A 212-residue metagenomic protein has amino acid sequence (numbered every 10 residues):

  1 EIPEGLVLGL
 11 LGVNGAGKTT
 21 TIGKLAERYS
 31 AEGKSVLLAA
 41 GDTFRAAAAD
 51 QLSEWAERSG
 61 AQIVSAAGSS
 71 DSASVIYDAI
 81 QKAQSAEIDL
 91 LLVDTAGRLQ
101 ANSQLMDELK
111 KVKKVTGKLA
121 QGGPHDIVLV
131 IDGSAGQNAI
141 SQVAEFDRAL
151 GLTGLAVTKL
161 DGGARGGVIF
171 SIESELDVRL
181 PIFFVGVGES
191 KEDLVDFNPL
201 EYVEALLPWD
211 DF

Functional and structural regions predicted by a protein language model:
G5: Short coil/loop residues immediately preceding or within conserved phosphate-binding loops of NTP-utilizing enzyme
L8-G9: Short beta-strand immediately N-terminal to the Walker A/P-loop
V13-F212: P-loop/Walker A NTP-binding module and the surrounding RecA-like catalytic core of P-loop NTPases
